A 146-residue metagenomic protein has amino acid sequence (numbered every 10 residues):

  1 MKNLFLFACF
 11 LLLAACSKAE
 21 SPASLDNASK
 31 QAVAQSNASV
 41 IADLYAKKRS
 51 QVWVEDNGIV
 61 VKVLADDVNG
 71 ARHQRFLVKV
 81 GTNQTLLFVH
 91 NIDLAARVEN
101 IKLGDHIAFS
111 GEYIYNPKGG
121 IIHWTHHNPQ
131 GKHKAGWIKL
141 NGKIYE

Functional and structural regions predicted by a protein language model:
M1-L4, A19: Nuclease-adjacent, charged terminal/linker segments that flank catalytic cores
L4-L13: Sec-dependent N-terminal signal peptides
C16-E146: OB-fold and OB-like single-stranded nucleic-acid-recognition modules and their adjacent interaction interfaces
